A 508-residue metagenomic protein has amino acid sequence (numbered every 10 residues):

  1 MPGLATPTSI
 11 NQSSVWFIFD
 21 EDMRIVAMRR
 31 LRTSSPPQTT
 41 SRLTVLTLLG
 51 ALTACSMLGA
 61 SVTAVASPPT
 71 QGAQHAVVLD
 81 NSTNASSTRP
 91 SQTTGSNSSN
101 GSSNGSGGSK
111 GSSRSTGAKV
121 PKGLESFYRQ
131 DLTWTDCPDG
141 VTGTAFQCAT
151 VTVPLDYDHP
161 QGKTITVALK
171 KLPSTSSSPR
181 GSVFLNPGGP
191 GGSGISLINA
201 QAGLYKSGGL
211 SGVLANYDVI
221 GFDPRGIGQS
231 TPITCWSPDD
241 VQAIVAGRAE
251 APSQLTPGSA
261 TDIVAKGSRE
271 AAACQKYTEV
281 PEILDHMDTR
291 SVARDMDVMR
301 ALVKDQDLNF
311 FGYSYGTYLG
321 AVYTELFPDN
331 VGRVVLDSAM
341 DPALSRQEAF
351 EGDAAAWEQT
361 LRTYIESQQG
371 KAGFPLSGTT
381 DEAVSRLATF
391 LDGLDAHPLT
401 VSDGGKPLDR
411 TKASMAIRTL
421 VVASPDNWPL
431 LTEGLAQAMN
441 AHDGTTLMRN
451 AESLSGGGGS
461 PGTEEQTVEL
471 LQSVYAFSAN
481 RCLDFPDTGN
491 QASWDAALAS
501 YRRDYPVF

Functional and structural regions predicted by a protein language model:
D22-A51, N309: N-terminal export and membrane-targeting signals
R29-R32, L43-T47, G59-T261, V384-L387: Catalytic-loop region of hydrolases
G208, T234-R248, T324-R386, E433-H442: A catalytic-pocket lid/entrance helix-loop region that shapes and gates access to the active site across common
A293-Q306: Conserved acidic catalytic loop of the alpha/beta-hydrolase fold
D305-S314: Alpha/beta-hydrolase fold nucleophile elbow
S314-L319, F327: Active-site loop->helix "elbow" adjoining a glycine-rich segment at hydrolase catalytic centers
S385-F508: Alpha/beta-hydrolase fold active-site neighborhood
